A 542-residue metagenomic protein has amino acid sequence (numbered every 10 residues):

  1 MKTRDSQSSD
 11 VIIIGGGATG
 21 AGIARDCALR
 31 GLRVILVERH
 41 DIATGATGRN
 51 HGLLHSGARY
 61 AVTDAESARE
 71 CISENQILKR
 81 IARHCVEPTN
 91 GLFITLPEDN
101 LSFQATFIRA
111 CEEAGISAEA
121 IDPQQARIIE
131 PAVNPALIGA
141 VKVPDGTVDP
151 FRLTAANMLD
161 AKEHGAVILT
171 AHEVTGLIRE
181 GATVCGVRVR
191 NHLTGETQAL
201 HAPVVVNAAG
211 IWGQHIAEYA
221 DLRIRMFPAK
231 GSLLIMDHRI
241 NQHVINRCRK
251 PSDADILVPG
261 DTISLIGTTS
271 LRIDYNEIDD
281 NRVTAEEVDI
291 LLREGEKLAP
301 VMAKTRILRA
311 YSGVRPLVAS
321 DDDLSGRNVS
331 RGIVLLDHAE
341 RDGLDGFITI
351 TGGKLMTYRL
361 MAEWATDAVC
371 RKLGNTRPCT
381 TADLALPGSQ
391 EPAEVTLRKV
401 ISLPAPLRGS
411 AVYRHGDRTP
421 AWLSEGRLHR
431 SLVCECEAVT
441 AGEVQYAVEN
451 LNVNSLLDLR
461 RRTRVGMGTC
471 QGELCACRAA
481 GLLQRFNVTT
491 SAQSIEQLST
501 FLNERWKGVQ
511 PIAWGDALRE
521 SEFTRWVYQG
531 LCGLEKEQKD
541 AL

Functional and structural regions predicted by a protein language model:
Q7-S9, G195-V204: Core beta-strand elements of the Rossmann-like FAD/NAD(P) dinucleotide-binding domain in flavoenzyme oxidoreductases
V11-I35: N-terminal Rossmann-like FAD-binding beta1-loop-alpha1 element of flavoenzymes
I14, L200-G210: Short hydrophobic core segments
A28-G48: Glycine-rich FAD pyrophosphate-binding loop
G52-Q125, I129, D255, L397-P404 (+1 more regions): Dinucleotide-binding Rossmann-like beta1-alpha1 core, especially the glycine-rich loop that anchors the ADP
I94-H164, L169-T170, G176-T183, R188 (+3 more regions): Flavin (FAD/FMN) cofactor-binding and adjacent substrate-gating region of FAD-dependent oxidoreductase domains
P150, D160, R225-S232, I240 (+3 more regions): C-terminal catalytic lobe of FAD-dependent flavoproteins
N207-D221: Flavin (primarily FAD) binding-site architecture
